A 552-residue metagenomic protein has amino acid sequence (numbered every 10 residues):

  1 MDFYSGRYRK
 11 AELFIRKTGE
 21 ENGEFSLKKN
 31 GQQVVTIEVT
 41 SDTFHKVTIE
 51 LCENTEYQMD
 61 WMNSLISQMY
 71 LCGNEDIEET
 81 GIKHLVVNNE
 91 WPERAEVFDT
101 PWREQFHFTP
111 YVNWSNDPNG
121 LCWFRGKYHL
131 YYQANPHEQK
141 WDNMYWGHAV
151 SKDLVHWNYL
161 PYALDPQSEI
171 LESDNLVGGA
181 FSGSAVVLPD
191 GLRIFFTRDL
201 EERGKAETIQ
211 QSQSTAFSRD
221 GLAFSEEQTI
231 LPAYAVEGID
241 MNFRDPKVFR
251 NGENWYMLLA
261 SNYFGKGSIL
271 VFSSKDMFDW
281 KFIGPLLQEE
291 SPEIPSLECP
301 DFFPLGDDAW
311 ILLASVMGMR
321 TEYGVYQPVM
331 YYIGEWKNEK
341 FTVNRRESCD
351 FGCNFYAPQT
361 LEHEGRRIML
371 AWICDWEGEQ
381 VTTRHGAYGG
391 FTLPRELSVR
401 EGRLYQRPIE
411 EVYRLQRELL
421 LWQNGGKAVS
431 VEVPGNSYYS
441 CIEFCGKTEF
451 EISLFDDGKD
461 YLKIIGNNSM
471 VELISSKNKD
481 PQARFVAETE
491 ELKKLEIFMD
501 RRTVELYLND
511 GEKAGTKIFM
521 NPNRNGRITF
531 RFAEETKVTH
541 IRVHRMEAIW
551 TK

Functional and structural regions predicted by a protein language model:
M1-S5, D480-A483: Short beta-strands within extracellular/lumenal beta-sheet-rich domains
D2-D245, R250-E293, P304-F351, I373-W422 (+4 more regions): Beta-rich carbohydrate-recognition and catalytic domains
V47-I49, F302, S440-I442, E491-L508: Short tryptophan-centered beta-strand motifs in secreted/extracellular beta-sheet-rich domains of glycan-recognition
E298-P300, Y356-P358: Repeated scaffold domains used in trafficking and secretory/extracellular systems, primarily beta-propellers
I333-G334, N523-K552: Ligand-recognition surfaces built from glycine- and aromatic
E418-S475: Secretory/extracellular carbohydrate-interaction modules and structurally similar beta-sandwich "look-alikes"
E472-K477, F498, E505-R531: Active-site pocket scaffolds in enzymes
S476-K494: Short, aromatic/His-centered strand-loop micro-motif at the edge of beta-sheets
